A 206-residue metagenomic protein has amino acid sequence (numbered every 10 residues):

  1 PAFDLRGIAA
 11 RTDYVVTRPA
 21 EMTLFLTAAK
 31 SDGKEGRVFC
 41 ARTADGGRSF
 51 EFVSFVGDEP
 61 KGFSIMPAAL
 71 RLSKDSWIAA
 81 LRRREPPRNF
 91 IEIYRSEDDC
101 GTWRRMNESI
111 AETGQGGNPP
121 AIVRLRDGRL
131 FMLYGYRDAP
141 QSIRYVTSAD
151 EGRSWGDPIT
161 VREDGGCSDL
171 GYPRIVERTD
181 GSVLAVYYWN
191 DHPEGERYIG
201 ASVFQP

Functional and structural regions predicted by a protein language model:
P1-P206: Asp-box/BNR beta-propeller blade signature and adjacent active/binding-site loops in extracellular glycan-interacting
